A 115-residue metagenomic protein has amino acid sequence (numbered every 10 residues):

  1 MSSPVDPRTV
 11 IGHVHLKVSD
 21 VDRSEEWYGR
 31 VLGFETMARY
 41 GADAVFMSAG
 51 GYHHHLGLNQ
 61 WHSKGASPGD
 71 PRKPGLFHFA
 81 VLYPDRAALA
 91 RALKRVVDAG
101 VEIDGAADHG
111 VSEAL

Functional and structural regions predicted by a protein language model:
M1-D6, L93-L115: Vicinal oxygen chelate
M1-R8, H15, S48-A49: Conserved N-terminal glycine/acidic-rich loop preference
V10-S19, S67-V97, S112-L115: Vicinal oxygen chelate
R23-S24, A42, R91: Short Gly/charged-rich anion-binding patches and loops
S24-G29, V96: Conserved active-site tyrosine of GNAT-family acetyltransferases
R30-M37, V101: Conserved acetyl-CoA-binding loop of GNAT-fold acetyltransferases
E35-K73: Conserved short beta-strand elements that form part of the metal-binding/catalytic scaffold of enzyme active sites
